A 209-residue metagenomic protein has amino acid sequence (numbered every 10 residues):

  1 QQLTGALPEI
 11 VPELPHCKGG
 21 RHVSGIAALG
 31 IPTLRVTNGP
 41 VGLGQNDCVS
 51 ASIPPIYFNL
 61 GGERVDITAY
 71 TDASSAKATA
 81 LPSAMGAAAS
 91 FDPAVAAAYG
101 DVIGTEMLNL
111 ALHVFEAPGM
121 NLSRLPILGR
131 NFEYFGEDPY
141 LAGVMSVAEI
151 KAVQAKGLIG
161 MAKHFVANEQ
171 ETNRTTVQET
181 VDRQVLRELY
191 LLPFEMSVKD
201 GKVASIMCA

Functional and structural regions predicted by a protein language model:
Q1-A209: Glycoside hydrolase catalytic-domain context in secreted enzymes
